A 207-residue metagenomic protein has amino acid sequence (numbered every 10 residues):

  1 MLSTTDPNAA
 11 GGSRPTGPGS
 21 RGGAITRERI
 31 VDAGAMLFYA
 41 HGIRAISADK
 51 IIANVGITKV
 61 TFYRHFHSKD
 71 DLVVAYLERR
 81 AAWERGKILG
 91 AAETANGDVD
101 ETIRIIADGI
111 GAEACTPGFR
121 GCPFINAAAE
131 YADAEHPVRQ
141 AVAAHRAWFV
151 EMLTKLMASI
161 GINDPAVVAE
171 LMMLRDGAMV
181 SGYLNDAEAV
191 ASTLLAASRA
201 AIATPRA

Functional and structural regions predicted by a protein language model:
M1-I25, R206-A207: N-terminal intrinsically disordered/low-complexity leader segments
L2, R29, A33, L37-D71 (+1 more regions): Helix-turn-helix
T4-D6, N163-L184, T193-A200: Hydrophobic alpha-helical segments that form the core of small-molecule binding pockets and/or dimer interfaces
A40-R44, A95, P117, I160: Short coil/turn segments at alpha/beta junctions that flank glycine-rich nucleotide-binding fingerprints
V73-R80, K87: Alpha-helical DNA-contacting segments of helix-turn-helix folds
A75, L89-G118: Hydrophobic alpha-helical connector segments
R85, E101-I105, A134-S159, A169 (+1 more regions): Amphipathic alpha-helical packing segments from all-alpha helical-bundle domains
A114-P137: Amphipathic alpha-helical segments used for helix-helix packing
